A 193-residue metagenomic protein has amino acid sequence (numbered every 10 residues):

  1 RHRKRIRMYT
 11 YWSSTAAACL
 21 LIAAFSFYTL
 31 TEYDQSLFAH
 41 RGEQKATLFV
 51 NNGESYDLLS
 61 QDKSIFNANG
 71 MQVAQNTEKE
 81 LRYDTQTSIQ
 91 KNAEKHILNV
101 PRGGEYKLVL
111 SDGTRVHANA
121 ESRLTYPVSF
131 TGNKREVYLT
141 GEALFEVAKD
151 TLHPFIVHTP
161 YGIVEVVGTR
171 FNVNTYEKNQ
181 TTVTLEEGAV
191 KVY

Functional and structural regions predicted by a protein language model:
R1-R5: Disordered, charged N-terminal biogenesis/targeting segments of membrane/secreted proteins
R7-T15, C19-T182, K191-Y193: Short acidic/polar, Gly/Pro-enriched loop/turn segments located at secondary-structure boundaries
